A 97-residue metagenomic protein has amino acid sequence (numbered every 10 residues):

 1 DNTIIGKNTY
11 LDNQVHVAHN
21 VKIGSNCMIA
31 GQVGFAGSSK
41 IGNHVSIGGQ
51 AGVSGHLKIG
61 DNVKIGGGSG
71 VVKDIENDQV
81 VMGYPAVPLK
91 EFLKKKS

Functional and structural regions predicted by a protein language model:
D1-P88: Structural signal for interior beta-strand "rungs" in well-ordered beta-sheet cores of soluble enzyme domains
L93-S97: Long, leucine- and charge-enriched amphipathic alpha-helices that form heptad-repeat coiled-coil/leucine-zipper-like
